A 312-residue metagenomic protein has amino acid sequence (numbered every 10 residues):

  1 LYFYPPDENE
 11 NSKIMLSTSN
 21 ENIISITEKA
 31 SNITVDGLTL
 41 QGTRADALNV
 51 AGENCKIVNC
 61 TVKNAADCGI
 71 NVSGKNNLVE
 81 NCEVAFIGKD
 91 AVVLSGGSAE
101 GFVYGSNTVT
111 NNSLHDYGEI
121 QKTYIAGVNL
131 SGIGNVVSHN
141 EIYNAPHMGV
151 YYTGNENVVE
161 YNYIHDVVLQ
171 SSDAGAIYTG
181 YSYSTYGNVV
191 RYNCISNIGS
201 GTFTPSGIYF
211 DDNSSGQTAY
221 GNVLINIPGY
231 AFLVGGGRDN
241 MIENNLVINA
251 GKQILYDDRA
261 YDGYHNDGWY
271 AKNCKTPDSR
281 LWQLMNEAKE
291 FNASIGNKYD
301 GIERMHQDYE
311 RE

Functional and structural regions predicted by a protein language model:
L1-A51, A293: Extracellular polysaccharide-degrading/modifying enzymes targeting complex plant/algal/animal polysaccharides
S17-E28, A45-D46, G127-N129, Y183 (+2 more regions): Right-handed parallel beta-helix
S31-G42, N54-D67, N76-K89, G101-G118 (+7 more regions): Right-handed parallel beta-helix
R44-V50, A66-S73, G88-L94, L114 (+6 more regions): Short glycine/acidic-rich loop motifs that flank beta-strands on beta-rich extracellular proteins
G180-S182, I208-D211, G229-V234, D308: Short, contiguous acidic/charged loop-to-helix segments that flank catalytic cores in large enzymes
I248-E312: Acidic, glycine- and Ser/Thr-rich low-complexity intrinsically disordered tracts in extracellular/secreted proteins
